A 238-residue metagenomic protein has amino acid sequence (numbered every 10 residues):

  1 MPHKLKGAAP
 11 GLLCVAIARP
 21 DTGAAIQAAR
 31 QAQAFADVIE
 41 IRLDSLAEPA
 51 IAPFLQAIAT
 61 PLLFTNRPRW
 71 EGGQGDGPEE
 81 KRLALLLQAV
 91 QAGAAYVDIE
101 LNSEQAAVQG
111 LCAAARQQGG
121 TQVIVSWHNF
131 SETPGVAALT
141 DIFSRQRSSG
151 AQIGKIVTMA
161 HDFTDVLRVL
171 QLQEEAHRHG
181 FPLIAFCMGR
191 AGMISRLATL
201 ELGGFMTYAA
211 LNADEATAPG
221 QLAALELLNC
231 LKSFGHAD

Functional and structural regions predicted by a protein language model:
L5-A115, Q122-P134, A151: Active-site beta->alpha loop and helix N-cap motifs at the rims of alpha/beta catalytic domains
L86-L87, N102-D238: Catalytic alpha/beta core domains of metabolic enzymes, predominantly
